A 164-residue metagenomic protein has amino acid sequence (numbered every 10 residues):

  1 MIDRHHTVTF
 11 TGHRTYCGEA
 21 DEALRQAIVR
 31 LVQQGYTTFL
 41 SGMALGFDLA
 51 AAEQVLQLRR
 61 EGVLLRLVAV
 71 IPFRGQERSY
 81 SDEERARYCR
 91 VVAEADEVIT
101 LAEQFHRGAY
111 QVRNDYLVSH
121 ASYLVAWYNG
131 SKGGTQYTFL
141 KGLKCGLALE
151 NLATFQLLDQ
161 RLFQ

Functional and structural regions predicted by a protein language model:
M1-Q164: Acidic/glycine-enriched connector segments
